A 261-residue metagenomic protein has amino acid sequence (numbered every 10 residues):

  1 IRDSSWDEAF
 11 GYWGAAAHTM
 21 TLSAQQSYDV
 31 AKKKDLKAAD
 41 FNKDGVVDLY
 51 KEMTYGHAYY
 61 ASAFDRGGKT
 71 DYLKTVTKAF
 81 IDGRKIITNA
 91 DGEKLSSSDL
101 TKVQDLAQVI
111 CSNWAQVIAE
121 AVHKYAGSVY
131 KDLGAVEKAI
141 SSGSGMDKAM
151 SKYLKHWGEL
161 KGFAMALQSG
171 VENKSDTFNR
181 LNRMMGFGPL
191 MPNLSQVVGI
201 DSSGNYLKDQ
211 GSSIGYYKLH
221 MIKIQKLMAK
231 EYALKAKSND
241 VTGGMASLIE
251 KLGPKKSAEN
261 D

Functional and structural regions predicted by a protein language model:
I1-D261: Mature extracytoplasmic or organellar-lumen-exposed domains after removal of signal/transit peptides
